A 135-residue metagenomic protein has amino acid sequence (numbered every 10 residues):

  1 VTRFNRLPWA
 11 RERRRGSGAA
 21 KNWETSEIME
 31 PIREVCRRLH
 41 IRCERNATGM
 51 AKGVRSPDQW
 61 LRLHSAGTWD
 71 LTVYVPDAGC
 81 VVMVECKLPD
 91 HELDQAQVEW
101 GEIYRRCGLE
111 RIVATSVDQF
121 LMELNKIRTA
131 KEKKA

Functional and structural regions predicted by a protein language model:
V1-A135: Catalytic phosphate/metal-binding cores of nucleic-acid and nucleotide-processing enzymes, i.e., regions that mediate
